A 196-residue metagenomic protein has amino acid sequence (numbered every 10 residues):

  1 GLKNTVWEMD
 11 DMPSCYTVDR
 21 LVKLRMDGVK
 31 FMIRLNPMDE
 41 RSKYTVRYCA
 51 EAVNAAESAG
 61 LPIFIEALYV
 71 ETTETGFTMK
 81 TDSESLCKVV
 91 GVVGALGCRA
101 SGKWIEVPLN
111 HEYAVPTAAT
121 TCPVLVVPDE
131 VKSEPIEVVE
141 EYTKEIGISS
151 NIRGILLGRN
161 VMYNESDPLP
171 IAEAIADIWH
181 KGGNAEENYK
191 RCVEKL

Functional and structural regions predicted by a protein language model:
L2-T5, D10-C122, K132-R153, D177 (+1 more regions): Alpha/beta enzyme core
V127-E130, R159-N160: Short, loop-centered acidic/histidine patches that primarily coordinate divalent metals
I148, M162-L196: C-terminal helical cap(s) of enzyme catalytic domains, especially alpha/beta-barrels
G154-M162: Short acidic/histidine-rich active-site segments
